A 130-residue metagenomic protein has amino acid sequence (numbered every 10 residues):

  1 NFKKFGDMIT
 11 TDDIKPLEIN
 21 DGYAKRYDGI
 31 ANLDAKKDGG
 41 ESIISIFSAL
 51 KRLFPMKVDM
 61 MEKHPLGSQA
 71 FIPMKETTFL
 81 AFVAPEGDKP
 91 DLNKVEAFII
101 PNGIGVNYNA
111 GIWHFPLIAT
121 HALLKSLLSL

Functional and structural regions predicted by a protein language model:
N1-A97, H121, L130: Non-catalytic, conserved peripheral segments adjacent to functional cores
L80-A81, N107, F115, L128: Short hydrophobic/aromatic-rich beta-strand segments that constitute the beta-sheet cores of beta-sandwich/beta-barrel
I99-W113: Conserved metal-binding segment of the jelly-roll/cupin
I112-L130: A short beta-strand-loop micro-motif that forms or neighbors metal/cofactor- and ligand-binding patches at active-site
